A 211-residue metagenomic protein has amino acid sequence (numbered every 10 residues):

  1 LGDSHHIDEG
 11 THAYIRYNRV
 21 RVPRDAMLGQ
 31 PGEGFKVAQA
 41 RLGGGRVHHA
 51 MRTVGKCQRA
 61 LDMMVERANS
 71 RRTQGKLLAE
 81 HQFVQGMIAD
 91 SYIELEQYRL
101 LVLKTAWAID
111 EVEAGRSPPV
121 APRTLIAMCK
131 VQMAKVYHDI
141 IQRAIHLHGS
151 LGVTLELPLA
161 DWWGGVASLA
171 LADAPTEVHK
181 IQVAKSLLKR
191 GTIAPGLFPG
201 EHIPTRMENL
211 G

Functional and structural regions predicted by a protein language model:
L1-Q58, D62, E66, K76 (+2 more regions): FAD-binding core of flavoproteins
G10-H12, G32, G44, A121-R123 (+3 more regions): Active-site lining segments that contact anionic ligands and/or coordinate catalytic metals
R41, A60-R67, K104, A108 (+3 more regions): Generic, well-ordered alpha-helical scaffold segments in large soluble proteins
V54, Q58-L61, I88-V102, K130-I140 (+1 more regions): Alpha-helical transition-metal enzyme core signature, strongest for iron centers
V65, N69-K76, E96-Q132, I145-G152: C-terminal helix-coil-helix/basic helical segment that borders enzyme active sites and/or dimer interfaces and provides
T124-G211: Alpha-helix capping/hinge segments and adjacent helical runs
